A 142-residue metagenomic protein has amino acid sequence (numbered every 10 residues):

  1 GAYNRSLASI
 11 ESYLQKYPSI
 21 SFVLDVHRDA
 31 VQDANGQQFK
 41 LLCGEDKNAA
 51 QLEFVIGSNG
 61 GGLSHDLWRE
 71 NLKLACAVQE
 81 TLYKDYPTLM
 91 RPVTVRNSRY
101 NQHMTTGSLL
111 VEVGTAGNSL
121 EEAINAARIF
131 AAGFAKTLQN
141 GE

Functional and structural regions predicted by a protein language model:
G1-L41: Catalytic-core regions of hydrolytic enzymes
G1-N4, I10-Y13, G60-R69, E112-E121: Second-shell loop/turn segments in exported
N4-E11, L72-Q79, S108, I124-A131: Extracytoplasmic/secreted envelope proteins and their assembly/folding machinery, especially bacterial periplasmic
Y17-F22, A50-Q51, T88-L89, T106-G107: Loop/turn elements at helix/coil->beta-strand transitions in domains of secreted/extracellular proteins
R28-D33, N59-G62, S98-N101, T115-N118: Solvent-exposed loop/turn segments at secondary-structure junctions within structured extracellular/periplasmic domains
V31-S64: A short, glycine/acidic-enriched catalytic loop
L67-T94: Active-site-adjacent substrate-binding region of metalloamidase/peptidase-like peptide-processing proteins
M90-E142: Active-site-adjacent mobile loop/cap segments within catalytic or ligand-binding domains
